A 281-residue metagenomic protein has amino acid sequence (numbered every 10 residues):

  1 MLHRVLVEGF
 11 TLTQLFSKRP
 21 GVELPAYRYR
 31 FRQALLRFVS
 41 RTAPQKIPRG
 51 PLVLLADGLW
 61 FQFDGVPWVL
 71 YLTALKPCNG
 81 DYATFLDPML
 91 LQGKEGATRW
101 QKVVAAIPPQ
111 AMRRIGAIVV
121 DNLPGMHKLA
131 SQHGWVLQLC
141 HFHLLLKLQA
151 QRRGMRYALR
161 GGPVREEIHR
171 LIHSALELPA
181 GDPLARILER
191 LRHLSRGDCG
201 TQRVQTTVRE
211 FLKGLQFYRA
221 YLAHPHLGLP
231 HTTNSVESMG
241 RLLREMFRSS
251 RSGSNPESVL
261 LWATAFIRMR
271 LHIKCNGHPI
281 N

Functional and structural regions predicted by a protein language model:
M1-L2, L24, A263: Short, leucine-enriched amphipathic alpha-helices that occur as contiguous helical runs
M1-T11: Short, amphipathic alpha-helical "recognition" segments used to contact nucleic acids or chromatin
T11-G21: DNA-recognition alpha helix
P20-A117, P124, K128, V136 (+2 more regions): RNase H-like nuclease fold core
V69-L70, A150-G162: Short, surface-exposed amphipathic charged segments that create phosphate/polyanion-binding patches used for binding
Q110-G116, V120-Q132, P163-N281: Acidic/histidine-rich catalytic cores and adjacent linkers of DNA breakage/strand-transfer/modification proteins
H133-R156: Inter-helix linker motif
